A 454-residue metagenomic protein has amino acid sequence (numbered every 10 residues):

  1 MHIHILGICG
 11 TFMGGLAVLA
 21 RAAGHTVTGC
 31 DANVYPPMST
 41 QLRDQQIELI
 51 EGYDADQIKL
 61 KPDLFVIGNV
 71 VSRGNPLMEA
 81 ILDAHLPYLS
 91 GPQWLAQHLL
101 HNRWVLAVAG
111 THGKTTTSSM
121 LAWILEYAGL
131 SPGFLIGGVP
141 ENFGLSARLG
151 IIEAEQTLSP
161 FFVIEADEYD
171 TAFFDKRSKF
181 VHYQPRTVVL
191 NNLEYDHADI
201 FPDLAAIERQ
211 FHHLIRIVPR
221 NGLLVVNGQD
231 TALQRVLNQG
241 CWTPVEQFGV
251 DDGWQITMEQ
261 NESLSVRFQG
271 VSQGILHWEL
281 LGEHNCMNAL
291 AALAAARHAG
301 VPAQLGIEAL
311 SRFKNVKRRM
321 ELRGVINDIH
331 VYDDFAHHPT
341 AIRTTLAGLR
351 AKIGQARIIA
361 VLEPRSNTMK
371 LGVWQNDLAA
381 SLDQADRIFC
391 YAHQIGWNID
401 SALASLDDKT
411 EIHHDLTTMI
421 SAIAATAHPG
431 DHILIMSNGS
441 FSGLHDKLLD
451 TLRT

Functional and structural regions predicted by a protein language model:
M1-M38, R43-L49, K61, F65 (+7 more regions): ATP-dependent carboxylate-amine ligase
C9-F12, D31, D54, V70 (+5 more regions): Gly/Ser/Thr-rich beta-alpha loop segments that engage phosphate groups in nucleotides
L19-A23, R43, Q57, N69 (+5 more regions): Phosphate-binding loop of NTP-binding sites
A32-Y35, Y53-A55, N69-R73, Q93 (+3 more regions): Short, polar loop motifs at secondary-structure junctions
E51-Y53, S90-P92, I136-G137, V226-G228 (+3 more regions): Short loop/edge segments at beta-strand edges and connector loops that shape dinucleotide/nucleotide cofactor-binding
L149, V266, L322-G324: Conserved hydrophobic "DFG−1" position in protein kinase catalytic cores
R177-S178, I275-E283: A short glycine-threonine-serine/GTX helix/turn-capping micro-motif
Q255-G274: Acidic-glycine-rich active-site phosphate/pyrophosphate-binding loop
